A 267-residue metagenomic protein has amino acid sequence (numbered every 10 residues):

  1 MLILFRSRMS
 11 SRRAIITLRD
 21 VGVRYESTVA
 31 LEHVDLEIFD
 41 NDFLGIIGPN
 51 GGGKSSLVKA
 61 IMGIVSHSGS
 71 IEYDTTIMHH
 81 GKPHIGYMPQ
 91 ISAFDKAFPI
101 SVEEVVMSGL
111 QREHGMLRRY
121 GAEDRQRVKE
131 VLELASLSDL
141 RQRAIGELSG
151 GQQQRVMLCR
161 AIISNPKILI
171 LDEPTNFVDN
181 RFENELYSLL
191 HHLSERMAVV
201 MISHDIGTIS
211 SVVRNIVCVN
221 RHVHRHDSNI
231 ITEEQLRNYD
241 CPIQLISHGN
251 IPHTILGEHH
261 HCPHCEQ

Functional and structural regions predicted by a protein language model:
I16, A30-H33, R141: Conserved structural motif at the start of ABC-family nucleotide-binding domains
I47-P49: The feature captures the beta-strand-to-loop junction immediately N-terminal to the Walker
S66-I85: Conserved ABC transporter NBD signature motif
Y120, A144-L148, Q152: Conserved ABC ATPase signature
A122-L140: Conserved ABC ATPase "signature" region
L169-E173: Catalytic Walker B motif of ABC-type/P-loop ATPase nucleotide-binding domains
I230-Q267: ABC ATPase nucleotide-binding domains
